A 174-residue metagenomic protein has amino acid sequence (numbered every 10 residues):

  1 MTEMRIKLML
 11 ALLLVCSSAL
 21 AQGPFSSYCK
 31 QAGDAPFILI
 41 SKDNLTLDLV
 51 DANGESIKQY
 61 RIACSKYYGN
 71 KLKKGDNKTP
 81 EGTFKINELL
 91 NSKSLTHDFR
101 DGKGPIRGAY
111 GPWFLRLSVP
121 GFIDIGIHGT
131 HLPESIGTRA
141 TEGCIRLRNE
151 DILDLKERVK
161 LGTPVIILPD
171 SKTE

Functional and structural regions predicted by a protein language model:
R5-A11: Sec-dependent signal peptide recognition, specifically the positively charged N-region followed immediately by
C16-S18: N-terminal signal peptide c-region/cleavage motif recognized by signal peptidases
Q22-K74, E81, I167-E174: Intrinsically disordered, low-complexity, Pro/Ser/Thr/Asn/Gly/Ala-rich spacer/linker segments adjacent to signal
G23-G33, D76, S92-E174: Exported/periplasmic cell-wall-interacting domains
N44-T46, T83, F114, D124: Structural motif
K58-Y60, F84, I123-I125: Short beta-strand segments
F84-K85, V165: Generic structural signal for buried aliphatic residues
